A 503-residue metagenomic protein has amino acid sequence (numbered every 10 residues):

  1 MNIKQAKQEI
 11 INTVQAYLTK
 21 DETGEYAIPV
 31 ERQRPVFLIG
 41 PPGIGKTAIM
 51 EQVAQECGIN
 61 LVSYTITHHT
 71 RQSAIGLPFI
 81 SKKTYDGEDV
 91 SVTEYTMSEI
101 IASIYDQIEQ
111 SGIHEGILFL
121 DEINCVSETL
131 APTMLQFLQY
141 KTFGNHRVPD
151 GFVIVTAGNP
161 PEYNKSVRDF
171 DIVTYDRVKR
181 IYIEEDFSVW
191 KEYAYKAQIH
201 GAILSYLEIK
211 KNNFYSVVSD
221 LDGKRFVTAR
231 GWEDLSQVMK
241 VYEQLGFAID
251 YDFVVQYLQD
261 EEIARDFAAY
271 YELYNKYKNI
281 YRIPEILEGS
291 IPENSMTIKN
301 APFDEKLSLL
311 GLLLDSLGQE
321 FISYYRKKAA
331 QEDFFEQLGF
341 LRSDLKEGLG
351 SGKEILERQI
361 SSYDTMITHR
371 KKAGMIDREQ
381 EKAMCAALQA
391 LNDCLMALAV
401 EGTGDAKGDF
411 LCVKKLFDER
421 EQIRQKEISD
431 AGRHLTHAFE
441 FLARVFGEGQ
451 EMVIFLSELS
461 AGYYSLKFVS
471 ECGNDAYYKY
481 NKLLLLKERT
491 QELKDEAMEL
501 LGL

Functional and structural regions predicted by a protein language model:
M1-N212, D220: AAA+ P-loop NTPase catalytic core and its hallmark functional loops
N2, S98, D171, H200 (+4 more regions): Helix N-terminus capping/helix-initiation residues
Q5-Q8, Q15, Q33, Q52-Q55 (+16 more regions): Residue-identity detector for glutamine
Q8, N12, A16, Q55 (+19 more regions): Charged/polar, solvent-exposed surface patches and flexible loops
P35-F37, C57-T67, I80, D89-G116 (+12 more regions): Conformational switch/transducer regions in large eukaryotic molecular machines and scaffolds
T93, A268-A269, S361, I367: Intrinsically disordered, low-complexity segments enriched in small/polar residues
K196-I355: Alpha-helical lid/collar subdomain of P-loop NTPases
K299-L503: Terminal-proximal interaction/regulatory segments of ATP-powered molecular machines
